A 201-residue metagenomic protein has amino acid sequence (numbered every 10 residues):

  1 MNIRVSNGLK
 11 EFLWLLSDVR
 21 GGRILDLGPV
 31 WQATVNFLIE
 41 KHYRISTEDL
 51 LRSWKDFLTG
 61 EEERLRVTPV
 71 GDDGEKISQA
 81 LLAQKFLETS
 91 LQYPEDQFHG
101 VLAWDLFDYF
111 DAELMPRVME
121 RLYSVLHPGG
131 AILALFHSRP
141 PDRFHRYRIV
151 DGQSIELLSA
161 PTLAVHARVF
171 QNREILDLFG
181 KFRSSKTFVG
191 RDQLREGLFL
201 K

Functional and structural regions predicted by a protein language model:
M1-L25, W31-S90, A131-K201: Class I (Rossmann-like) S-adenosyl-L-methionine-dependent methyltransferase catalytic domain, capturing the SAM-binding
L16-S17, D111, Y123: N-terminal cationic-hydrophobic initiation segments that often serve targeting/anchoring roles
V30-W31, D108: Gly/Ser/Thr-rich loops at beta-strand to alpha-helix junctions that form or flank small-molecule/cofactor-binding
T34, L114-M115: Residues at alpha-helix caps and immediate loop-helix transition turns in enzyme cores, especially N- and C-cap
F98-L114: A short SAM/SAH-binding and catalytic strip from SAM-dependent methyltransferases
P116-A131: A short glycine-rich, Lys/Arg-flanked "PGG" loop and its adjoining helix->strand segment in the class I
